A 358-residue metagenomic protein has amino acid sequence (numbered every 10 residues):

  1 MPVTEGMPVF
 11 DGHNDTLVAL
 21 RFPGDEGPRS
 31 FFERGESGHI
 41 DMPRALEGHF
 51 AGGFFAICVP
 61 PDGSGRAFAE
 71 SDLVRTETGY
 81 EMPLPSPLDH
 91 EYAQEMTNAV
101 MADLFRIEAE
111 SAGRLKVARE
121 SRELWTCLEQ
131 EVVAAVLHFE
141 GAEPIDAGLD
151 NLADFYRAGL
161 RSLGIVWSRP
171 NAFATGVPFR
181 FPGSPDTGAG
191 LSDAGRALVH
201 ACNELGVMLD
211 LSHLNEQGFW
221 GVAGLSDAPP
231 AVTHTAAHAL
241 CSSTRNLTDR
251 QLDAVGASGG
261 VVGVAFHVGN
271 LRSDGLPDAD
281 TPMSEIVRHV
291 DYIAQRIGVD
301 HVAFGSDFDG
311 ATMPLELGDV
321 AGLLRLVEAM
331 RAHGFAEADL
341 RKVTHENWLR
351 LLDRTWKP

Functional and structural regions predicted by a protein language model:
M1-P185, S242-F304, F308-P358: N-terminal hydrophobic targeting/anchoring segments and the immediately downstream early-domain regions of hydrolases
P144-D146, F155-R245: Divalent metal-binding pocket/active-site signature
